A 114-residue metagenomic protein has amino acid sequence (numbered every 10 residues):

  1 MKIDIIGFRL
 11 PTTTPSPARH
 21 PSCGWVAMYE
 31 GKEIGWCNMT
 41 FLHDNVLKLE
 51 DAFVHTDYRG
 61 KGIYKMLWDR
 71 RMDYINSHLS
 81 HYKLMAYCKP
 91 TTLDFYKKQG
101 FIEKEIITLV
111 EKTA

Functional and structural regions predicted by a protein language model:
M1-F8: Conserved N-terminal entry element of GNAT/NAT acetyltransferase domains
T12-S16: Class I (Rossmann-like) S-adenosyl-L-methionine-dependent methyltransferase catalytic domain, capturing the SAM-binding
P17-G24, Y29, W36-F53: A conserved beta-strand-loop-helix scaffold within acyl/acetyltransferase catalytic domains
A52-G60: A short, internal acetyl-CoA/4′-phosphopantetheine-binding micro-motif in the GNAT/acyltransferase core
G60-D73: Conserved acetyl-CoA-binding loop-helix of GNAT-fold acetyltransferases
I75-C88: Conserved GNAT acetyl-CoA-binding A-motif
K89-I107: Conserved active-site alpha-helix within GNAT-family acetyltransferase domains
